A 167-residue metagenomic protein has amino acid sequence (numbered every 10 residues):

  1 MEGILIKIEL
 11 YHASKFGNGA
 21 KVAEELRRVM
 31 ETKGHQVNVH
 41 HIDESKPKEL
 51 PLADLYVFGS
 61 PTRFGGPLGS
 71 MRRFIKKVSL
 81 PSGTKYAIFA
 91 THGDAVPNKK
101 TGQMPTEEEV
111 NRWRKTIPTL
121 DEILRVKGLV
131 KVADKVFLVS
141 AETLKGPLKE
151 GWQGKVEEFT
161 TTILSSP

Functional and structural regions predicted by a protein language model:
G3, K21, V29, K33 (+2 more regions): FMN-binding flavodoxin-like domain, especially the glycine-rich phosphate-binding loop
I4-E9: Extreme N-terminal starter segment of soluble prokaryotic enzymes
L10-S14, S60: Short glycine-centered, acidic/aromatic-flanked micro-motifs in structured strand/loop junctions that mark active-site
A13-K15, I42, T91: Cofactor-binding loop segments of dinucleotide-utilizing enzymes, especially the Rossmann-like FAD- and NAD(P)+-binding
N18: Conserved redox-active cysteine motifs that mediate thiol-disulfide chemistry, especially di-cysteine Cys-X(1-2)-Cys
E25: Hydrophobic ligand-binding cavity/cleft-lining segments
E44-E49: Short acidic active-site motifs
